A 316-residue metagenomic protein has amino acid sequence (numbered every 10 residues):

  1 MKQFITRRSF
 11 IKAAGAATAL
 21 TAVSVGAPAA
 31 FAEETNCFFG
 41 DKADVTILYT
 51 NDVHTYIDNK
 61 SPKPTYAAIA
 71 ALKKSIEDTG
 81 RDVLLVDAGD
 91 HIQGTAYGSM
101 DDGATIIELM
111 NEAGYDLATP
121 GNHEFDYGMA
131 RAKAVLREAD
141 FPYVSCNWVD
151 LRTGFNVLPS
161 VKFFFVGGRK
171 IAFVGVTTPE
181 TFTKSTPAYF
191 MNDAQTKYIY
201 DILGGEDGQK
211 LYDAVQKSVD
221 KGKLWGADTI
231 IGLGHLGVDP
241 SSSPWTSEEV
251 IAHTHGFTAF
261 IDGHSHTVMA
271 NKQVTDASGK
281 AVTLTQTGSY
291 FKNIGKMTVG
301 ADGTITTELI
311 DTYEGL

Functional and structural regions predicted by a protein language model:
M1-I5, A17-T18, V23: Secretory targeting signals
K2, I11, G15, E33-G315: Acidic, metal/ion-coordinating pockets
V23-A29: C-terminal segment of classical bacterial N-terminal signal peptides
